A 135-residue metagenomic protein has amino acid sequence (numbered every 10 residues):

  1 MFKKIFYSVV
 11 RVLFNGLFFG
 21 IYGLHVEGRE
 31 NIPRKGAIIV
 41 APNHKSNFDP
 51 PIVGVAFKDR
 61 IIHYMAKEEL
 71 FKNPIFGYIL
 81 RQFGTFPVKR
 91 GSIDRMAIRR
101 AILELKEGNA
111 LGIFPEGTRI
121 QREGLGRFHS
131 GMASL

Functional and structural regions predicted by a protein language model:
K3-F6, F19-L135: Soluble catalytic domains of membrane acyltransferases
S8-L17: N-terminal nucleotide/polyanion-binding subdomain common to many enzyme families
